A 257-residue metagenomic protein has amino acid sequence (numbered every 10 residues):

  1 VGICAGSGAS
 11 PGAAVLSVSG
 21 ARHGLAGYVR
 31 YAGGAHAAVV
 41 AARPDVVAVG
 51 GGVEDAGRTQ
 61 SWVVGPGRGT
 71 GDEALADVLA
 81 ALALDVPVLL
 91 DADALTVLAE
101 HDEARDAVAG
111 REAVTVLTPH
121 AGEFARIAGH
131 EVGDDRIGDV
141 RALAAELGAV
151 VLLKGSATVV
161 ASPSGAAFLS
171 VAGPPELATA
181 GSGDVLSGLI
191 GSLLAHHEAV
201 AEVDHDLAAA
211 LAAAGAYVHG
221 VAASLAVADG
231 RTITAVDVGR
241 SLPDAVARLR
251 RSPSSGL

Functional and structural regions predicted by a protein language model:
V1-A92, T96-V116, A121, A125-L257: Small-residue (G/A/S/T)-rich helix-start motifs and N-terminal tracts that mark the onset
